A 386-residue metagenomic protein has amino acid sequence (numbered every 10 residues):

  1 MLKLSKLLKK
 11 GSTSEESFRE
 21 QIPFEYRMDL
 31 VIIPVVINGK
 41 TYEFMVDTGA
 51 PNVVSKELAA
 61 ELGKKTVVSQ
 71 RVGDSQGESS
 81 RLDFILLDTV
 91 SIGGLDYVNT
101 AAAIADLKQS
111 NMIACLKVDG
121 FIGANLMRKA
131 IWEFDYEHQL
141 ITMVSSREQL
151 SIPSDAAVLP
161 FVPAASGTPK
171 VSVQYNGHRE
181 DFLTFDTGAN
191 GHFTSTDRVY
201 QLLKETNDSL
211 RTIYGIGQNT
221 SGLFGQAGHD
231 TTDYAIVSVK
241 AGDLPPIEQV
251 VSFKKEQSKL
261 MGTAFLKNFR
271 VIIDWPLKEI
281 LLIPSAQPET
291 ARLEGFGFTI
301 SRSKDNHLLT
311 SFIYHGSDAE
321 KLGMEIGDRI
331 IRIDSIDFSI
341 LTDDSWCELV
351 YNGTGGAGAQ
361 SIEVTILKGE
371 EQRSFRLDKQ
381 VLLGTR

Functional and structural regions predicted by a protein language model:
M1-R386: Pepsin/retropepsin-fold aspartyl endopeptidases
